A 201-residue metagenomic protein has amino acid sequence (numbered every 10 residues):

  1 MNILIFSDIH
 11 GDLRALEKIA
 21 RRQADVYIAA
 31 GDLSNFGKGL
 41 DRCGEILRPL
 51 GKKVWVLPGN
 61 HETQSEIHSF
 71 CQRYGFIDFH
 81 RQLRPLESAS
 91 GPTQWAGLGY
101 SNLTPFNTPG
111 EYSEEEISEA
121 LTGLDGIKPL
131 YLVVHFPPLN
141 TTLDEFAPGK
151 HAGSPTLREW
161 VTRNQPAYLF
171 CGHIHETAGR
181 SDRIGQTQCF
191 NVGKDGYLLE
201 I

Functional and structural regions predicted by a protein language model:
M1-L4: Extreme N-terminal starter segment of soluble prokaryotic enzymes
F6-S88, V192-G196: Core catalytic region of metal-dependent phosphoesterases/phosphodiesterases, especially metallo-beta-lactamase-like
D8, Y27, D32, G59 (+6 more regions): Divalent metal-coordination and catalytic microenvironments
H10-A15, S34-K38, N60-I67, N102-F106 (+3 more regions): Active-site environment of divalent metal-dependent phosphoester hydrolases
G11, E62-T156: Conserved catalytic scaffold of divalent metal-dependent phosphoesterases
A15, S69, L83-G91, T108 (+4 more regions): Binuclear metal-dependent phosphoesterase catalytic core
Q23-V26, I127-P129, Q165: Short acidic/histidine-rich motifs immediately flanking catalytic phosphotransfer sites in two-component signaling
I46-G51, D125-G126, V161-N164, I184: Short, conserved loop/helix-junction motifs that constitute active-site signature segments in enzyme catalytic cores
